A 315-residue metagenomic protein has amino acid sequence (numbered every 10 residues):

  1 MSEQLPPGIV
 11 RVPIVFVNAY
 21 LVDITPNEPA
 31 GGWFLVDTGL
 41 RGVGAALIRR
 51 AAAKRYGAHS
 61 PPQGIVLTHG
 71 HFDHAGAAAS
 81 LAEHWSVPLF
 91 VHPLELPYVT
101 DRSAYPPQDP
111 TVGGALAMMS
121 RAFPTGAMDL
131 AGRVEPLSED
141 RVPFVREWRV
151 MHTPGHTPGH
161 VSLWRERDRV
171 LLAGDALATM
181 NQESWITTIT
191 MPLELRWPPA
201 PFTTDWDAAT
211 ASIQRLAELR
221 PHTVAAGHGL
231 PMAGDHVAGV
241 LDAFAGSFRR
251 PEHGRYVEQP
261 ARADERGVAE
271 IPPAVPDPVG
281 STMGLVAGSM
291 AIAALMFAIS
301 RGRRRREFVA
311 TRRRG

Functional and structural regions predicted by a protein language model:
M1-E3, T25-A30, E218, V257-P273 (+1 more regions): Intrinsically disordered, highly charged
M1-Y56, L163-G174, T179: Conserved beta-strand hairpin/beta-sheet module of binuclear metal-dependent hydrolase folds, prominently
F34-V36, V66, L89, V170-L172 (+1 more regions): Residue-level marker for buried hydrophobic side chains located in beta-strands that build the well-ordered beta-sheet
L40-G42, R149-H152, P158-D235: Metallo-beta-lactamase
G44-V91: Active-site metal-binding motif and surrounding structural segment of the metallo-beta-lactamase
H69-H74, H92, H156, H160 (+1 more regions): Histidine-centered divalent metal-coordination motifs
E95-H152, P198-A217: Metallo-beta-lactamase
V275-E307: Hydrophobic alpha-helical topogenic segments used for membrane insertion/localization
